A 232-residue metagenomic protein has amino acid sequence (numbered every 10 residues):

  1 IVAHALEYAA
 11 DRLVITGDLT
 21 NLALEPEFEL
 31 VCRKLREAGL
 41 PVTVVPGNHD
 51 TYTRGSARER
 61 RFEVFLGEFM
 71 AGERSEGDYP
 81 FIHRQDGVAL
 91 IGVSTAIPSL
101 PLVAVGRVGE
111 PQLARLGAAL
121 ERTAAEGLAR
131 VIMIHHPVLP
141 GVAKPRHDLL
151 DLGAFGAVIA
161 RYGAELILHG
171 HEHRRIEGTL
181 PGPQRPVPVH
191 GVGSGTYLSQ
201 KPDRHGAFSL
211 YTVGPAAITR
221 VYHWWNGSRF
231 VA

Functional and structural regions predicted by a protein language model:
I1-L30, R36-E37: N-terminal active-site segment of His-dependent metallophosphoesterases
A10, T123-G141: Short acidic, glycine-rich surface-loop motifs adjacent to enzyme active sites
R12-D18, V42-N48, S94, V131-I134 (+2 more regions): Active-site neighborhood of phospho(di)ester-bond hydrolases with catalytic His/Asp-centered motifs
N21-L24, N48-A57, P98-L102, P137-G141 (+2 more regions): Active-site environment of divalent metal-dependent phosphoester hydrolases
P26-F28, A57, A104-V105, Q112 (+3 more regions): Residues at alpha-helix caps and immediate loop-helix transition turns in enzyme cores, especially N- and C-cap
E29-R115, A157-A160, P183-R185, S209-L210: Extended active-site neighborhood of metal-dependent phosphoesterases/phosphodiesterases
K144-P215: Conserved beta-sheet core of the metallophosphoesterase superfamily
V213-A232: A short C-terminal boundary segment appended to hydrolase-like catalytic domains
